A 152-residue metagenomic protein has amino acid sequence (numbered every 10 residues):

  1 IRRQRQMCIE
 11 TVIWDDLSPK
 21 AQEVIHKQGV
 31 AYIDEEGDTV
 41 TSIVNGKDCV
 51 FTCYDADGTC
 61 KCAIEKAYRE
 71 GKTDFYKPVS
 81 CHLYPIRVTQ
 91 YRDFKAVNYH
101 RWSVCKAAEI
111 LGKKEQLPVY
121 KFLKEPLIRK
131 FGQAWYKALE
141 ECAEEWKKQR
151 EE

Functional and structural regions predicted by a protein language model:
I1-C8: Single conserved hydrophobic/aromatic residue that forms the stacking wall/gate of nucleotide- or nucleobase-binding
I9-K27: Compact, glycine/acidic-enriched structural inserts
I25-I64, A107-E152: Short flanking/linker segments adjacent to small metal-binding domains or redox-active Cys/His motifs
T39-T41, G71-T73, A96-V97: Secretory-pathway extracellular proteins and peptide precursors enriched for disulfide-bonded cysteines
N45, G58, D74-K77, R101: Short metal-coordination and nucleic-acid-contact micro-motifs, chiefly zinc-binding Cys/His arrays
I64-R92: Short Cys/His-based metal-binding microdomains
F94-A96, K121-F122: Short, surface-exposed secondary-structure junctions/capping segments
A96-L111: An amphipathic alpha-helical core segment
